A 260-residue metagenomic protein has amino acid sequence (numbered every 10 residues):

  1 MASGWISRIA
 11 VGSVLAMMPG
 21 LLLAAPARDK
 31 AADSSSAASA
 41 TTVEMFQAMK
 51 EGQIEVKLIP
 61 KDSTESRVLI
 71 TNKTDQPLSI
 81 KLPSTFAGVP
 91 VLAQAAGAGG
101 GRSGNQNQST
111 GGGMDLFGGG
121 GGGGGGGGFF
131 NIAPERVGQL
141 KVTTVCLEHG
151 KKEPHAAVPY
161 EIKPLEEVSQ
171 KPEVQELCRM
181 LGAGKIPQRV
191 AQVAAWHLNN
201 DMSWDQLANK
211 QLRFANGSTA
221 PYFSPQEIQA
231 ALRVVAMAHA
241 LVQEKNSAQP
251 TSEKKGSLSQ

Functional and structural regions predicted by a protein language model:
M1-S13: Bacterial N-terminal signal peptides that target proteins for export
A25-I59: Low-complexity, acidic Ser/Thr/Pro/Gly-rich terminal tails and inter-domain linkers that flank the onset of structured
P26, A87-I162: Intrinsically disordered, low-complexity Pro/Gly/Ser/Thr-rich segments with frequent PxxP/GP/PP motifs and embedded
K50-V56, S63-E65, L82, G123-G127: N-terminal post-signal-peptidase region of extra-cytosolic proteins
P60, T64, V68-I80, S84: Asparagine-centered strand-capping/turn motif at beta-strand->loop junctions
V137-S252: Mature extracellular/secreted ectodomains of secretory-pathway proteins
G256-S259: A composition-driven surface/loop motif
